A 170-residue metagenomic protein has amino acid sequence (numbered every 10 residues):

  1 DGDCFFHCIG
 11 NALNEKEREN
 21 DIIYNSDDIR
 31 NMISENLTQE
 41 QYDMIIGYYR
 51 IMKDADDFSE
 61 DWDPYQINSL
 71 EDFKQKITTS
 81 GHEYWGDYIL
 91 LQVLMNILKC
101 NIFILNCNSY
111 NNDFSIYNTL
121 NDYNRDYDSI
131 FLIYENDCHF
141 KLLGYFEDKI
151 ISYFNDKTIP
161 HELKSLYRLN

Functional and structural regions predicted by a protein language model:
D1-F114: Papain-like cysteine protease catalytic cores
Q75-N170: Deubiquitinase catalytic domains
